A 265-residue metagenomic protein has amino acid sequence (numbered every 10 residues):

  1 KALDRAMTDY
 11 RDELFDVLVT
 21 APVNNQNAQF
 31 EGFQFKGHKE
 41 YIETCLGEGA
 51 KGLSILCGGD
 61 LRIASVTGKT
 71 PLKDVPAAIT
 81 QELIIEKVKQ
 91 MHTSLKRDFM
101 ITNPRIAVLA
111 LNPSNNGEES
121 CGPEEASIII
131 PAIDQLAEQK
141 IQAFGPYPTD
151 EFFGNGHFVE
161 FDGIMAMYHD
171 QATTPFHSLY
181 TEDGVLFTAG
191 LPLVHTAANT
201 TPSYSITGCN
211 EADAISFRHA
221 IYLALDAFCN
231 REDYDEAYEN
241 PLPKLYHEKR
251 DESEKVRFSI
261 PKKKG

Functional and structural regions predicted by a protein language model:
K1-E124, I130-G265: Anion-binding alpha/beta catalytic cores of soluble intermediary-metabolism enzymes, centered on
